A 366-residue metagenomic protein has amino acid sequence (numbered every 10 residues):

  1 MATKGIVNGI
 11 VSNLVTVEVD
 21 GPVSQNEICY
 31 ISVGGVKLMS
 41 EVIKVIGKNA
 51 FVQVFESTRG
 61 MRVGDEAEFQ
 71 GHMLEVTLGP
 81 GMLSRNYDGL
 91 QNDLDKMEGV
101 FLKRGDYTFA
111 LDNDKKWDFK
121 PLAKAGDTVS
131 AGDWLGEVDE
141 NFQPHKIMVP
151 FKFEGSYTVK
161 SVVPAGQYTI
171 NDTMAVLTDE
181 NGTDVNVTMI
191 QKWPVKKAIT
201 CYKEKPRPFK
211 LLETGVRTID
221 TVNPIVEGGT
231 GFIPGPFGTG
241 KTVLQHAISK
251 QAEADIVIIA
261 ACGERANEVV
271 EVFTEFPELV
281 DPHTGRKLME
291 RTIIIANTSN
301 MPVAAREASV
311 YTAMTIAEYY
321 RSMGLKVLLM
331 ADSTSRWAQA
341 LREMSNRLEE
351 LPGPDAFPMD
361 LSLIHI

Functional and structural regions predicted by a protein language model:
M1-K103: N-terminal accessory targeting/assembly segments
N8-V15, V45-Q53, F109-K120, Q143-P144 (+2 more regions): Short, structured beta-strand/loop micro-motifs enriched in basic residues and often containing a Trp
K37-I43, L74-L83, D95-M97, E137-P150 (+1 more regions): Short, Lys/Arg- and Gly-enriched loop/turn segments at beta-strand edges
V54, R59, F119-T128, T158-Q167: Short histidine-centered loop motifs in beta-beta connectors
G99-F119, K124, S130-D133, E137 (+5 more regions): P-loop NTPase nucleotide-binding/switch module
G235: The Walker A (P-loop) glycine that initiates the GxxxxGKT/S ATP-binding motif of P-loop NTPases
T239-V243, I248-I256, A261-C262, A266-E268 (+2 more regions): Conserved P-loop NTPase nucleotide-binding/switch module
